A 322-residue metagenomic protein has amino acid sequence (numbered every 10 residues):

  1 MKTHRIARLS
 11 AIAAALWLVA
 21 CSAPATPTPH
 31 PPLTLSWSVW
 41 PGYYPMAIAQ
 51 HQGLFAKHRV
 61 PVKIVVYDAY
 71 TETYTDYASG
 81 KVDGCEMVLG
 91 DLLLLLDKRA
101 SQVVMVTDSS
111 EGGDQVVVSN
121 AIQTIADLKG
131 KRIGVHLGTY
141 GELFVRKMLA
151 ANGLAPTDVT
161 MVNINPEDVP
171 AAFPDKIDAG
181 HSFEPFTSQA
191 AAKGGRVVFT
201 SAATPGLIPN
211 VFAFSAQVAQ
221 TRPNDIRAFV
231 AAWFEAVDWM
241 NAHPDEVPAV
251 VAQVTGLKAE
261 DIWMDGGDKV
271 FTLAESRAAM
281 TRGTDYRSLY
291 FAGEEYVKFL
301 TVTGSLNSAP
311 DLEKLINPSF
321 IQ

Functional and structural regions predicted by a protein language model:
M1-P32, Q322: Short, low-complexity disordered leader/linker segments with a strong preference for bacterial N-terminal type II
P27-N163, D178-E184, V197-V198, G206: Short, glycine-/small- and polar/acidic-enriched structural segments that line small-molecule recognition paths
V39, V66-Y70, S109, G134 (+10 more regions): Solvent-exposed, acidic/flexible segments
A47, L93, R146, S188 (+2 more regions): Predominant activation on well-ordered alpha-helical scaffold segments within soluble catalytic domains
A56, A150, A191, Q253 (+1 more regions): Short polybasic/polar patches that bind polyanions
D83, G90-D91, M161, E167-T255: Pocket-lining segment of extracytoplasmic ligand-binding domains
T221-S305: Secondary-structure end/capping motifs
V302-Q322: Hinge/cleft segment of the Venus flytrap/periplasmic-binding protein
